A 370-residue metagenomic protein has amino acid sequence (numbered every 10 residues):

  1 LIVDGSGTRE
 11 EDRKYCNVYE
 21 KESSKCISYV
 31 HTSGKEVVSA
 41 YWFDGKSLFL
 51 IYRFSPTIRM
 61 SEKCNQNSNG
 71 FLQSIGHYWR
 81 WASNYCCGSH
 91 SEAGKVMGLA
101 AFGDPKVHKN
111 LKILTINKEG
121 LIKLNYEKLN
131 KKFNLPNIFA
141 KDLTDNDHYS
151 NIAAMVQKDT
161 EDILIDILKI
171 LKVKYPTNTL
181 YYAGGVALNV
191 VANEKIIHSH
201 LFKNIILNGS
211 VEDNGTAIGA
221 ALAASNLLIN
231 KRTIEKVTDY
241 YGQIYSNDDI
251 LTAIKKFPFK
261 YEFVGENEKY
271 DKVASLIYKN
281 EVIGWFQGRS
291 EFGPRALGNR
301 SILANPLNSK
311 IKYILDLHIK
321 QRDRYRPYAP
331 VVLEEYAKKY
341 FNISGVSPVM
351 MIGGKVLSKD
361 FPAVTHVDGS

Functional and structural regions predicted by a protein language model:
L1-L124, L129, K169, N193-S370: Flexible beta->alpha loop and helix N-cap segments adjacent to enzyme active/binding sites
L1-V3, N178-Y181: A short, small-residue-rich loop immediately preceding and capping a beta-strand
E62, K131-M155, I254, T365-S370: Gly-rich Lys/Arg/Thr-decorated short loops/hinges at beta-loop-alpha junctions or inter-strand turns that position
S74, D159-I163, L188: Short secondary-structure boundary/capping elements
A82, L164, G185: Conserved hydrophobic/aromatic pocket- or pore-lining residues that grip, position, or stack substrates in active sites
A154-L180: Phosphate/ATP-binding catalytic cores across multiple sugar-kinase/actin-like superfamilies, primarily ASKHA
T179-I196: Glycine-rich phosphate-binding loops at beta-strand->alpha-helix junctions
